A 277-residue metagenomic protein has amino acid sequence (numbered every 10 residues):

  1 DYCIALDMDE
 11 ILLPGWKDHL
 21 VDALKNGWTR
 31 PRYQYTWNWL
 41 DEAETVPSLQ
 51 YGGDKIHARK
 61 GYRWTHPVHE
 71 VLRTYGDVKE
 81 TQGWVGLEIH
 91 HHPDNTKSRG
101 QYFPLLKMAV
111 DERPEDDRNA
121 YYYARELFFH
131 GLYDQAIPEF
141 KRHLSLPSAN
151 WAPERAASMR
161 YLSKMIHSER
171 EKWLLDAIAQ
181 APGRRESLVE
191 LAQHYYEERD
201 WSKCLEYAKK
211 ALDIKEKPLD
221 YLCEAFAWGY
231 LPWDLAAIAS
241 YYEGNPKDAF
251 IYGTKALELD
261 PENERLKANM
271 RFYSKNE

Functional and structural regions predicted by a protein language model:
D1-P14: Short beta-strand-to-loop acidic/aromatic patch adjacent to the donor-nucleotide binding site
L12-P138: Catalytic-site signature of metal-activated, phosphate-bearing donor transferases, centered on the GT-A/GT-A-like
Y122, Y161, E190-Q193, E197 (+2 more regions): "A position-specific structural signal for the A-helix of alpha-solenoid helical repeats
L127, M159, I166, Y195 (+2 more regions): Residue at a conserved register position within TPR or TPR-like alpha-solenoid repeats
H130, H167-E169, E198, E243: Structural motif corresponding to the intra-repeat A-B loop/turn of tetratricopeptide repeats
